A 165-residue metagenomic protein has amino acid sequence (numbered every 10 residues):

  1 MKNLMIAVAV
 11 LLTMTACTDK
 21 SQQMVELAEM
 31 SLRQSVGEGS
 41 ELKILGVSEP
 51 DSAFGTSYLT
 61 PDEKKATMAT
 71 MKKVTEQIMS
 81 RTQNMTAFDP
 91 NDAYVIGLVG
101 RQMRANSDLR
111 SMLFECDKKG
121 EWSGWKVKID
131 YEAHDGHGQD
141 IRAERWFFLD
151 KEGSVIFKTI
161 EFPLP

Functional and structural regions predicted by a protein language model:
M1-T15: Sec-dependent bacterial lipoprotein signal peptides
C17-P165: Cystatin/cathelin-like cysteine-protease inhibitor module
